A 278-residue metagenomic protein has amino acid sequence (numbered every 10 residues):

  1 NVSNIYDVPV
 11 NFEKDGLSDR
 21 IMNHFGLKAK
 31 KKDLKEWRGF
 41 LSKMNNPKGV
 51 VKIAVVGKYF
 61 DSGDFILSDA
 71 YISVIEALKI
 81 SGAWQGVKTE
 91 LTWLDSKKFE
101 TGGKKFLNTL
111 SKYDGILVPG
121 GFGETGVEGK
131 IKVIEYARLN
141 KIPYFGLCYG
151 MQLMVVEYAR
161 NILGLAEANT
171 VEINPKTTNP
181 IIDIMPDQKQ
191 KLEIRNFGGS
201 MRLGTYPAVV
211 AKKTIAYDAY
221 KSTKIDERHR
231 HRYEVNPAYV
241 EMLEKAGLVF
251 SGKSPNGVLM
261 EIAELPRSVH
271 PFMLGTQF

Functional and structural regions predicted by a protein language model:
N1-F272, Q277-F278: N-terminal beta1-alpha1 cap of cysteine-dependent amidohydrolase-like domains
